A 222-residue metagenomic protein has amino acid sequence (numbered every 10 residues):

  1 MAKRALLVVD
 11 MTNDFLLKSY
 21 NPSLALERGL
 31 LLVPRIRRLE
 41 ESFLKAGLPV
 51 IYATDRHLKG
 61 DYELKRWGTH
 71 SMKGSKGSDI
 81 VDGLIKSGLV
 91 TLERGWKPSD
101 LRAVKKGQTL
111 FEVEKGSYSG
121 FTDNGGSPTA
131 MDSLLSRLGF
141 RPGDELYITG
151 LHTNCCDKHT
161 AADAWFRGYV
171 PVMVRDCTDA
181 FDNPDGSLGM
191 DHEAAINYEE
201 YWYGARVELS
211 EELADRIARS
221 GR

Functional and structural regions predicted by a protein language model:
M1-D14: Short coil-to-beta-strand
A2, Y20-D55: A short alpha/beta connector and helix-capping loop motif
A2-A5, E41, A46, T69-R222: Active-site-adjacent betaalpha module
M11, D55, D176: Active-site loop/turn elements of alpha/beta-hydrolase fold enzymes, especially the short glycine-/histidine-rich
F15-L16, F181: Catalytic P-loop NTPase motifs of RecA-like helicase/translocase cores
Y20-G29, R66-S71, G116: Short glycine-enriched, charge-decorated loop/helix-capping segments at active-site entrances that position
I51-G77, V81: A basic- and aromatic-enriched beta-loop-alpha substructure that forms the phosphate/nucleotide- and DNA/RNA-contacting
